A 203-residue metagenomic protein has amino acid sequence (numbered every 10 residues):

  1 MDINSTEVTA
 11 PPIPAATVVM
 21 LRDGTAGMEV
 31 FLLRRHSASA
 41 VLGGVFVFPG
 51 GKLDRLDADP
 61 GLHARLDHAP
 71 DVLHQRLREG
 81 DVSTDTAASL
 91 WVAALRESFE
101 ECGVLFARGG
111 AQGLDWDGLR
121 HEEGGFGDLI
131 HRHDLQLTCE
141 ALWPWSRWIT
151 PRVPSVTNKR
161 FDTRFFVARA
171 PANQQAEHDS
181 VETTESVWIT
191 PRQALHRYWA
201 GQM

Functional and structural regions predicted by a protein language model:
M1-M203: N-terminal leader/linker segments that precede catalytic domains of diphosphate-processing enzymes
